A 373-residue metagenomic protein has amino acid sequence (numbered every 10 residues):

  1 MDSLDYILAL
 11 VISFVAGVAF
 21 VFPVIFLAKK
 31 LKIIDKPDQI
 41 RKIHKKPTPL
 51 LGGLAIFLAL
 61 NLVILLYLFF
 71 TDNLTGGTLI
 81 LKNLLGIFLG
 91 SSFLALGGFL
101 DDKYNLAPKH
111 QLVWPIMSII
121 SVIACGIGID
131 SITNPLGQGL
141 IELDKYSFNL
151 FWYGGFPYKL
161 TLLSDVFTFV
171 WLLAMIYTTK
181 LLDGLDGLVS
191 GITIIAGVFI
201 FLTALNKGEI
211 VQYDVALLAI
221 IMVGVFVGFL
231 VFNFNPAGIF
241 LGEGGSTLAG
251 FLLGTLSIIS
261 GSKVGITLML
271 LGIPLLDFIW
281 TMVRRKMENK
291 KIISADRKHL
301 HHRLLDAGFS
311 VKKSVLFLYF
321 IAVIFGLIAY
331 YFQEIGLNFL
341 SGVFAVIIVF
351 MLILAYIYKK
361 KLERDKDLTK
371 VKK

Functional and structural regions predicted by a protein language model:
D2, K366-K373: Transit-peptide-like, low-complexity N-terminal presequences and other terminal intrinsically disordered regions
D2-L276: "…together with the soluble PPM/PP2C metallo-phosphatase catalytic core" -> "…together with the soluble PPM/PP2C
P23-T48, I279-K312, L368-V371: Cytosolic, membrane-interface loops and tails of multi-pass inner-membrane proteins
V24, G272, L276-I292, F332-Q333 (+1 more regions): Membrane-helix cytosolic exit motif
P37, G238-I239, S260-L268, M282 (+3 more regions): Extended hydrophobic-aromatic, low-complexity segments
F69-S91, E288-K290, Y330-Y356: Hydrophobic alpha-helical transmembrane segments and immediately flanking/interface helices in integral membrane
D306-L368: C-terminal membrane module of polytopic membrane proteins
